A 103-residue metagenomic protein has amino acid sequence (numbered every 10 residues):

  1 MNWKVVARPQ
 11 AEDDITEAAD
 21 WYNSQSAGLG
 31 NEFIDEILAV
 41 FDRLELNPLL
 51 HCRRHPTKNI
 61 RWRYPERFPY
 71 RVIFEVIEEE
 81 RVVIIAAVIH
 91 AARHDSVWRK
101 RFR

Functional and structural regions predicted by a protein language model:
M1-E36: Arg/Lys-rich, positively charged N-terminal/basic patches that mediate binding to nucleic acids
D14, W21, E36, V40-R43 (+2 more regions): Residue-level recognition of specific faces of alpha-helices
D20, A27, D42, L46-L50 (+2 more regions): Generic structural signal for secondary-structure transition and capping sites
N31-E32, C52-R54, V97: Short, hydrophobic secondary-structure boundary micro-motifs
A39, L46-V82: Basic/aromatic recognition patch in beta-strand/loop cores that engages polyanionic ligands
R71, E75-R103: Enriched for short, Lys/Arg-rich terminal
